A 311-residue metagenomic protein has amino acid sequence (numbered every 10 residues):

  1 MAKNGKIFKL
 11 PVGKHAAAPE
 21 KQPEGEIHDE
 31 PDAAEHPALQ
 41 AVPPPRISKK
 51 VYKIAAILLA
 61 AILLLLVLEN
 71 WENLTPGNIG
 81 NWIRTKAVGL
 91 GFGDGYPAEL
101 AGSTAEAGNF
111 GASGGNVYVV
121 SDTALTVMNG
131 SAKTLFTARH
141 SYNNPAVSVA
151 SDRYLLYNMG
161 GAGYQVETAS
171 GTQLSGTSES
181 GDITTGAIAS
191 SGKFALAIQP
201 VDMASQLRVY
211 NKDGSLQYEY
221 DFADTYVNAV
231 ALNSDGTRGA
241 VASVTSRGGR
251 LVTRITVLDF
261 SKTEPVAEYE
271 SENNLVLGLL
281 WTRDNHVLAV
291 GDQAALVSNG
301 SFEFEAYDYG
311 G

Functional and structural regions predicted by a protein language model:
M1-E35: N-terminal targeting leaders characterized by basic, low-complexity, disordered sequences that direct proteins
A33-I47: Juxtamembrane low-complexity tails/linkers enriched in Ser/Thr-Pro and polybasic
K53-N70: Hydrophobic membrane-insertion alpha-helices, especially the h-region of bacterial N-terminal signal peptides
V67-G102, D122-A138, G161-S178, Q206-D221 (+2 more regions): Surface-exposed loop/turn elements that mediate protein-protein interactions on large endomembrane-trafficking
V88, A223-I255, P265-D284, L288-Q293: Charged, solvent-exposed interaction patches on well-folded alpha/beta domains that mediate macromolecular contacts
G102-G111, H140-D152, S180-S190, D224-S234 (+2 more regions): Repeated scaffold domains used in trafficking and secretory/extracellular systems, primarily beta-propellers
G108-V120, L125-T126, V147-M159, Y164-Q165 (+4 more regions): Short beta-strand elements that form the blades of beta-propeller/WD-repeat-like and other beta-sheet-rich scaffold
T177-F194, M203-S205, K212-A229: Asp-box/WD-like beta-propeller blade repeats and closely related beta-sheet repeat scaffolds
